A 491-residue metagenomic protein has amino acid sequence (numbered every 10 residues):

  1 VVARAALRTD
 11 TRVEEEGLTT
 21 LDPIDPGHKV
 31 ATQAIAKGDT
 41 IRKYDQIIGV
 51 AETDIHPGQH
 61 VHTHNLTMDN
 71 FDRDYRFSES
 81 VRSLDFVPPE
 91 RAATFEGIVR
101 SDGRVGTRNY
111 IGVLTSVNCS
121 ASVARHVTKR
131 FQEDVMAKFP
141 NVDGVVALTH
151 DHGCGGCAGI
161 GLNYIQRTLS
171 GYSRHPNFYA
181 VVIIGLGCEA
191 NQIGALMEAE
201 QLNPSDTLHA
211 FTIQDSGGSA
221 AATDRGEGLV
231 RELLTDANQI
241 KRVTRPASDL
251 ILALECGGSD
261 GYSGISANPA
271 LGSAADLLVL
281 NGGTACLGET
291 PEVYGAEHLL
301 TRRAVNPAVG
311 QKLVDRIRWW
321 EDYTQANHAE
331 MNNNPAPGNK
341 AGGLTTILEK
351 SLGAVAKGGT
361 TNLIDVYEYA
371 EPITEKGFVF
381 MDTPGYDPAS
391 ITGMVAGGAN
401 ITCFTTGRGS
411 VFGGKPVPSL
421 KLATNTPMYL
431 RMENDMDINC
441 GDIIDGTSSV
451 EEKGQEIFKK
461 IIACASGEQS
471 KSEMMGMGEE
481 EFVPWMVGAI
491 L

Functional and structural regions predicted by a protein language model:
V1-I401, S410, G414-L491: Metallocofactor- and cofactor-centric catalytic cores in central/energy metabolism, strongly enriched
T406: Short secondary-structure boundary segments
